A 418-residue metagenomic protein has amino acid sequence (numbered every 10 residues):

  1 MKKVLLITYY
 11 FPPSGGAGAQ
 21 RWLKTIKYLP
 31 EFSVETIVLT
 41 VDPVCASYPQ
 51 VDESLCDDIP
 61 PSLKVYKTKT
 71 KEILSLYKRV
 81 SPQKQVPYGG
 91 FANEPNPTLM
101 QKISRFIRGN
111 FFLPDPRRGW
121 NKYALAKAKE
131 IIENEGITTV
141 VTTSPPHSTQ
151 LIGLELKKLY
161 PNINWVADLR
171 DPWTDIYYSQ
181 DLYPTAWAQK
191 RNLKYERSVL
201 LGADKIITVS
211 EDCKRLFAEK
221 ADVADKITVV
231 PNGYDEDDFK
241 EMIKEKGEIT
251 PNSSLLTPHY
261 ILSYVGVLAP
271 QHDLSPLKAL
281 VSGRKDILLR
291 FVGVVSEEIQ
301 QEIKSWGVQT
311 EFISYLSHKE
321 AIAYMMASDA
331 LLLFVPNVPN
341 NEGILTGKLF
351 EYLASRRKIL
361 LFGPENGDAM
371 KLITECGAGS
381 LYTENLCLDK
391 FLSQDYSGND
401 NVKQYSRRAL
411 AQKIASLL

Functional and structural regions predicted by a protein language model:
A17, H272, S317-K319, A323-Y324 (+2 more regions): Nucleotide-sugar-dependent
V41-K122, E311: A conserved catalytic-core segment of Leloir-type glycosyltransferases
I73-R79, A218, Y234-N252: Acidic anion/phosphate-binding donor-loop and adjacent secondary structure in glycosyltransferase catalytic cores
S148-L151, E155-L159, W173, A186-I206: Membrane-proximal helix-turn-helix segments that form the acceptor-binding/catalytic region of lipid-linked
D212, G233: Carbohydrate-associated surface elements
S254-H272, L410: Conserved donor-binding/catalytic core segment of Leloir-type glycosyltransferases
F291-G293, E298-I322: Nucleotide-activated donor-binding/catalytic signature segment of Leloir-type glycosyltransferases, i.e., the conserved
T383-L418: A charged, aromatic-enriched C-terminal amphipathic alpha-helix characteristic of glycosyltransferases across folds
